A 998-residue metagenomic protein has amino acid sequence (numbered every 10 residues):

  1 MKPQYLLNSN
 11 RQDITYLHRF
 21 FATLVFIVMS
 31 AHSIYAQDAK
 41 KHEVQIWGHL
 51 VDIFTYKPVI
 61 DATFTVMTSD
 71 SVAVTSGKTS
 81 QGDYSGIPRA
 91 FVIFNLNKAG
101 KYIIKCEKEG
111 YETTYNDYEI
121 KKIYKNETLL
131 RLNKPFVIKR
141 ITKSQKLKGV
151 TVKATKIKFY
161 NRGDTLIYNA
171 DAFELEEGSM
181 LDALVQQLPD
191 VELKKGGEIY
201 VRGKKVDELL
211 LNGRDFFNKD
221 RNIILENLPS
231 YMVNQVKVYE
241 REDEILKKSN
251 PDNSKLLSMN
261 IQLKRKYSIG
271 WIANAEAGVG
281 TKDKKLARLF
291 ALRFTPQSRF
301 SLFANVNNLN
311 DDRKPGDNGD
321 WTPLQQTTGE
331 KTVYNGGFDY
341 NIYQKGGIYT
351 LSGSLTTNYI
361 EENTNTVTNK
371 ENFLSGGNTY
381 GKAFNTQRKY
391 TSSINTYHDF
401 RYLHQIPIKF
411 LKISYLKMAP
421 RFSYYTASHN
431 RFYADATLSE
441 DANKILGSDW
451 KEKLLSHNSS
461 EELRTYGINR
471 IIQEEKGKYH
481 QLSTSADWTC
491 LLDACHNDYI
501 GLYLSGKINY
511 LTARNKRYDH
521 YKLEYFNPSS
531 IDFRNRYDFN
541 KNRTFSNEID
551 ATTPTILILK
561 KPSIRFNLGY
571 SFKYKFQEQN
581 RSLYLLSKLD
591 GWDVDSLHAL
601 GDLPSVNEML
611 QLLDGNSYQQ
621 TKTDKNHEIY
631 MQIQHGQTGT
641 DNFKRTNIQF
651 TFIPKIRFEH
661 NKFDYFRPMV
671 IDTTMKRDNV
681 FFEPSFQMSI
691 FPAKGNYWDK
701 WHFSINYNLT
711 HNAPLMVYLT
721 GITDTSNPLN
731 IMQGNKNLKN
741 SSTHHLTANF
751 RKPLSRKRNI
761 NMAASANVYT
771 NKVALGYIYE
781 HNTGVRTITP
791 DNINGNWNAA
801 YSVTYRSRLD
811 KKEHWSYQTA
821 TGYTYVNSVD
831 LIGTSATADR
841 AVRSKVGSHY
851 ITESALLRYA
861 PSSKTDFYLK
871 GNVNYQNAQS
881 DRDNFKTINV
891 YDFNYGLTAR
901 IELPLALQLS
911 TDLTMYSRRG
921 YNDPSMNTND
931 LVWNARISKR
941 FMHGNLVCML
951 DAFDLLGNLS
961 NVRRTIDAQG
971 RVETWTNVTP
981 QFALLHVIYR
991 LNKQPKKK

Functional and structural regions predicted by a protein language model:
V44-I53, F136: A short, amphipathic beta-strand motif
H49-I60, K156: Structural motif
T55-V74, N161: Short, ordered, surface-exposed loop/turn motifs in non-cytosolic proteins
T65-M67, E107-E109, L129-D171, K194-G196 (+2 more regions): Short, acidic, small-residue-rich periplasmic hinge/interaction motif at the N-terminus of Gram-negative outer-membrane
S71-A73, A90-V92, G100-I120: A short, solvent-exposed loop/turn motif at the edges and junctions of modular extracellular/periplasmic domains
D182-F217, Q235, I245-N253, N260: Extracytoplasmic beta-strand/coil segments of soluble accessory domains associated with Gram-negative outer-membrane
R214-E242, P296: Short acidic/polar hinge/loop motifs at secondary-structure boundaries that mediate gating or recognition
K219-N222, E242-D283, S298-K998: Primarily recognizes Gram-negative and organellar outer-membrane beta-barrels
